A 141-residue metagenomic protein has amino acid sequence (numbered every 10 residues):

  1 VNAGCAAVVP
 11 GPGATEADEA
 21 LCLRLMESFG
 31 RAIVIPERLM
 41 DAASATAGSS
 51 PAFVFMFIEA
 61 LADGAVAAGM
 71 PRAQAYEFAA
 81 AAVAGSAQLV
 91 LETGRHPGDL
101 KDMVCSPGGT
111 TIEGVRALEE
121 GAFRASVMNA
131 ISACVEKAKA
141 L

Functional and structural regions predicted by a protein language model:
V1, R24-E27, T46, T93-G94 (+1 more regions): Solvent-exposed alpha-helices and their adjacent loops that cap or buttress functional pockets in soluble metabolic
V1-C5, A43-S44, E113: A short acidic, helix-capping loop that chelates divalent metal ions and anchors anionic groups
C5-A42, F55-E92, K137, L141: Internal alpha-helical scaffold of NAD(P)-dependent oxidoreductase catalytic cores
L39-A45, P97-D102: Short pre-catalytic strand/loop immediately N-terminal to key active-site residues, enriched for Gly-Thr
S50: Aromatic-residue-lined binding/catalytic grooves and analogous aromatic/hydrophobic interfacial grooves in multimeric
A80-L141: NAD(P)-dependent Rossmann-like dehydrogenase/reductase catalytic/cofactor-binding core
